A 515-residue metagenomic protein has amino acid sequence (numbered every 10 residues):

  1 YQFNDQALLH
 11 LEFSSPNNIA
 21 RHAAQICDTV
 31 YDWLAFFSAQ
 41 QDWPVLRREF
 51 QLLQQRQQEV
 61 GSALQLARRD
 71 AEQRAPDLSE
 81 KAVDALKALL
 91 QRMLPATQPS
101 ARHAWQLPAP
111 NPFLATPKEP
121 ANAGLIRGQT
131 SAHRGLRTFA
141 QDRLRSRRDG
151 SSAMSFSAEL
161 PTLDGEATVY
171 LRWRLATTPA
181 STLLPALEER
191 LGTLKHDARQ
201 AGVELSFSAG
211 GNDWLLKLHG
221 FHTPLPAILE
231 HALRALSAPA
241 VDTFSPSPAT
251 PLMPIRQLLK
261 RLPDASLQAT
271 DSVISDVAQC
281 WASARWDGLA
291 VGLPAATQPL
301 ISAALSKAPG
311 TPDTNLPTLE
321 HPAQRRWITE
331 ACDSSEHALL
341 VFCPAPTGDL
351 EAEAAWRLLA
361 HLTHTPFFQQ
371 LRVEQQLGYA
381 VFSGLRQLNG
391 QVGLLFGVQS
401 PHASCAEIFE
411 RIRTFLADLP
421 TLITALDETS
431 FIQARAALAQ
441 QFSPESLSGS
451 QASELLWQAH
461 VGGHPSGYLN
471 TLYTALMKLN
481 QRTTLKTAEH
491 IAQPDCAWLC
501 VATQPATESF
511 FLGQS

Functional and structural regions predicted by a protein language model:
Y1, H103-L184, T311-Q370: His/Glu-based metal-binding/catalytic segments typifying zinc-dependent metallopeptidases
Y1-S146, H196-E320, Q375, Y379-S515: Charge-rich, well-structured scaffold segments of protease-associated domains
S181-T193: Active-site SXXK
